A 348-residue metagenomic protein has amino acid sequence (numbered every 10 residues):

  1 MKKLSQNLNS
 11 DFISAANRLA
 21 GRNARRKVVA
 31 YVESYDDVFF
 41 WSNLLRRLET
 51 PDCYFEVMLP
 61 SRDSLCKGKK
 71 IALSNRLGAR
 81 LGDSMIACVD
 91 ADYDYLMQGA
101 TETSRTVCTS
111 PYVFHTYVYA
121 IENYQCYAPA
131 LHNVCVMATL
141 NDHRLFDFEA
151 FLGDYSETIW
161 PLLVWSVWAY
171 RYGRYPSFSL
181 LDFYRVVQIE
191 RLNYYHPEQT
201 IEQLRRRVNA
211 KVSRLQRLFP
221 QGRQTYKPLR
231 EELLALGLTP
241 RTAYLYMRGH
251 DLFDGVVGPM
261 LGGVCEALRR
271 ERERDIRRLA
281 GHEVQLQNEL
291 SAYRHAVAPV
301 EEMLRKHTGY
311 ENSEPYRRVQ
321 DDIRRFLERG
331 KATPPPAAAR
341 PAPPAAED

Functional and structural regions predicted by a protein language model:
M1-D348: Acidic, divalent-metal-binding catalytic cores of TOPRIM and closely related two-metal-ion phosphodiester/pyrophosphate
